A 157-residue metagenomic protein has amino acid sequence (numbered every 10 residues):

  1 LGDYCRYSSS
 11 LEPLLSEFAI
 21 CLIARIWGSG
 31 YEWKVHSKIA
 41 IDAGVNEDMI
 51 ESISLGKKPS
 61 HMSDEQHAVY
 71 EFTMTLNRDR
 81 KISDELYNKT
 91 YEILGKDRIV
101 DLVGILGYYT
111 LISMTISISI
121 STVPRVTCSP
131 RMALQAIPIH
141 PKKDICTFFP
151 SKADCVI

Functional and structural regions predicted by a protein language model:
L1-I157: Hydrophobic alpha-helical segments
